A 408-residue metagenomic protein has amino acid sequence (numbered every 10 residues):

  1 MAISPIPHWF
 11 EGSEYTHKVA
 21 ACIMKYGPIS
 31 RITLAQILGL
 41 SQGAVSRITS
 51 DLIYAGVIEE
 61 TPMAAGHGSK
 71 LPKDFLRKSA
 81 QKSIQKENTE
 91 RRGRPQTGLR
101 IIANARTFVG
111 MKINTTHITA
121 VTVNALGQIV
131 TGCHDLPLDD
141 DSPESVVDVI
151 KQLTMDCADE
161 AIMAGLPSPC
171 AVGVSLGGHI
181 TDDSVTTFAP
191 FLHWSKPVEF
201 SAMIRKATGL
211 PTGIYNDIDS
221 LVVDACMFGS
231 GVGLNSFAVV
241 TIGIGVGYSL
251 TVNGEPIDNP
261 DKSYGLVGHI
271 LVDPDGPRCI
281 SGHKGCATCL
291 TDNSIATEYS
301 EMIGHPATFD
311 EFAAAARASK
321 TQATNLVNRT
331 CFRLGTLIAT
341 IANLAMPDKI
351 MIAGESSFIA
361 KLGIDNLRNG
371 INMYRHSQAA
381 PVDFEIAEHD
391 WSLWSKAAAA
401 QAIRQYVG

Functional and structural regions predicted by a protein language model:
M1-H134, D141-P167, T208, D275 (+1 more regions): ATP-binding/phosphotransfer module of carbohydrate and carboxylate kinases, centering on a glycine-rich
G98, F108-K112, P169-G173, F237-T241 (+1 more regions): Short glycine-aspartate micro-motif
I118, V185-T186, V246: Hydrophobic residues embedded in beta-strands of well-ordered beta-sheets
N124, T181, T251: Short, acidic, Ser/Thr-enriched surface-loop or helix-capping motifs
I129-S236, K361-M373: Glycine-rich phosphate-binding loop and adjoining helix at the ATP-binding site of ATP-dependent phosphoryl-transfer
G132-H134, D141-V146, S195-K196, M203-A315: Glycine/GP-enriched mid-protein hinge/lid loop-to-helix segment characteristic of carbohydrate kinases
G177-I180, G243-G245, S356-S357: Short glycine-rich anion-binding loops that position phosphate/pyrophosphate groups of nucleotides and phosphorylated
